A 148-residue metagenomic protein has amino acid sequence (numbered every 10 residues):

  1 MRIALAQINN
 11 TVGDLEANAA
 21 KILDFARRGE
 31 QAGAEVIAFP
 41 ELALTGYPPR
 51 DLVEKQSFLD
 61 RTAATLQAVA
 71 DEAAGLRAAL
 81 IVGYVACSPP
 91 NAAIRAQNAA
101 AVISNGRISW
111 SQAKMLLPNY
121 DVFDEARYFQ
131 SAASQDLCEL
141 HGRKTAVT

Functional and structural regions predicted by a protein language model:
M1-T148: Enzyme catalytic cores with a strong preference for nitrogen-chemistry domains
